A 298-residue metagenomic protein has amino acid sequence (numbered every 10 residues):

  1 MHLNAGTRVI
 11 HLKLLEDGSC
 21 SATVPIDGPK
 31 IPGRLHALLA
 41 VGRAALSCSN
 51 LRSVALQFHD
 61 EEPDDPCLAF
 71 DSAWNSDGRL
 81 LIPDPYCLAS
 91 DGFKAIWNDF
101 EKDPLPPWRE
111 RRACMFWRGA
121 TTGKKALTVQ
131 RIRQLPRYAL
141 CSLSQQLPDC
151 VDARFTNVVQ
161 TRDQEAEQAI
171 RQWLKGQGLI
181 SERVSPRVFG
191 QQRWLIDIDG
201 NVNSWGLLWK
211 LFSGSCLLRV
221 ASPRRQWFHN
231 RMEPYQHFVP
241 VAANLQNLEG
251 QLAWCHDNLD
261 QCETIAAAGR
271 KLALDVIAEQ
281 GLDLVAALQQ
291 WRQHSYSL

Functional and structural regions predicted by a protein language model:
M1-G178, R183-V184: Secretory-pathway glycan-assembly enzymes, especially type II membrane glycosyltransferases that use nucleotide-sugar
R183-L298: Catalytic binding pocket for nucleotide-activated donors in carbohydrate/polymer assembly enzymes
